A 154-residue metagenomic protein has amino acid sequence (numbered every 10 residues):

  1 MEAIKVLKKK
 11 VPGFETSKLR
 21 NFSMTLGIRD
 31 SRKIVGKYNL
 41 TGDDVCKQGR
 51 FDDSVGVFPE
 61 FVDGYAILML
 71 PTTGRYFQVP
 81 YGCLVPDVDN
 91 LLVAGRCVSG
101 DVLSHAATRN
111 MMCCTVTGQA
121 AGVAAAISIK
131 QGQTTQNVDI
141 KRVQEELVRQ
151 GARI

Functional and structural regions predicted by a protein language model:
M1-I154: Flavin (FAD/FMN)-binding glycine-rich loop and adjacent Rossmann-like elements that form
